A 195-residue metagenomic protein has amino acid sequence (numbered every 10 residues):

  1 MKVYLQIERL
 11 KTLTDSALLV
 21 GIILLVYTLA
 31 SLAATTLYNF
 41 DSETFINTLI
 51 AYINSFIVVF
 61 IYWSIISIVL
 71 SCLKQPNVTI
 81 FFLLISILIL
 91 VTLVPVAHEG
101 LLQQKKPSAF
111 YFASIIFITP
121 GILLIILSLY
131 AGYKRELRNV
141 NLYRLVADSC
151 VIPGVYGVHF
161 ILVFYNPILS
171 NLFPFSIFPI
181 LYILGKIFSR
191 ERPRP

Functional and structural regions predicted by a protein language model:
M1-P195: Multi-pass alpha-helical transmembrane bundle typical of ion/small-solute transporters and intramembrane aspartyl
